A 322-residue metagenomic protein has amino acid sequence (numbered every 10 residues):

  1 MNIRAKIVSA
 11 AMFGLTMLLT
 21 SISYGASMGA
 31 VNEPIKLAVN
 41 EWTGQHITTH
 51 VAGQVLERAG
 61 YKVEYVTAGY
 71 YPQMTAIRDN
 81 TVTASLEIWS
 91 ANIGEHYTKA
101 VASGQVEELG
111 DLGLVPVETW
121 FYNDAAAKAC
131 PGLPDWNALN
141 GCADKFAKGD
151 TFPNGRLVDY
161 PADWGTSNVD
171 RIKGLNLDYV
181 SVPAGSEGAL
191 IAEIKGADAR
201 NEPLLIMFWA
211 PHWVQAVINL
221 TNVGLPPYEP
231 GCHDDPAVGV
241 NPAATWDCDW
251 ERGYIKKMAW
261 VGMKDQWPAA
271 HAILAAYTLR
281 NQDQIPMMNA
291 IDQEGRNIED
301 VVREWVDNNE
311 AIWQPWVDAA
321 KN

Functional and structural regions predicted by a protein language model:
A30-G44, Y61-V66, N154-V158, L274: Short, well-ordered beta-strand elements
W42-T43, Y61-A76, V182-E193: Short helix-initiation/N-cap motifs at beta->coil->alpha
T49, V66-G104, E193, W213-I218: Pocket-flanking alpha-helical
T83-L86, V158-D234: Ligand-binding pocket segment of bilobal, Venus flytrap-like solute-binding proteins
Q105-Y160: A conserved helix-loop-strand patch within extracytoplasmic ligand-binding domains of the periplasmic binding
V117-A129, G253-Q266, A290: A bilobed periplasmic-binding-protein/Venus flytrap-type ligand-binding module shared by bacterial periplasmic
V214-T278: C-terminal lobe and pocket-closing loops of periplasmic/extracytoplasmic Venus-flytrap solute-binding proteins
M263, H271-N322: C-terminal functional modules
